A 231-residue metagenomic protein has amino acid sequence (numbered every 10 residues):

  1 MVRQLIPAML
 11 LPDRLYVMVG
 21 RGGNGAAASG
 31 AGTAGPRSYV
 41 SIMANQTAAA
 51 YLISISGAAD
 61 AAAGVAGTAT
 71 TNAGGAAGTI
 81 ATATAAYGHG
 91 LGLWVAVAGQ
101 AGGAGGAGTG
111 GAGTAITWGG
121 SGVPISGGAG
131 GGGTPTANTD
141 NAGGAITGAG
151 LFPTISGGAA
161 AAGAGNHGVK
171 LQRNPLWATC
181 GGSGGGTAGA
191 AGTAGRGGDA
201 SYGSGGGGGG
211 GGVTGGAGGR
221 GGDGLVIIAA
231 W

Functional and structural regions predicted by a protein language model:
M1-F152: Secretome/extracellular-domain signature
G127, C180-A190: A C-terminal functional module that forms or caps the active site or interfaces directly with catalytic machinery
A129-G131, S183, G206-G211: Intrinsically disordered, low-complexity regions enriched in glycine and serine
T154-G157: Composition-driven low-complexity repeats that form or flank extended alpha-helical/coiled-coil segments
A164-N166, G186-G195: Membrane-topology and secretion signals of cell-surface/extracellular proteins
A191-G219: C-terminal, surface-exposed recognition/capping segments
R220-W231: Short, structured beta-strand segments at or near domain termini in extracellular proteins/domains
